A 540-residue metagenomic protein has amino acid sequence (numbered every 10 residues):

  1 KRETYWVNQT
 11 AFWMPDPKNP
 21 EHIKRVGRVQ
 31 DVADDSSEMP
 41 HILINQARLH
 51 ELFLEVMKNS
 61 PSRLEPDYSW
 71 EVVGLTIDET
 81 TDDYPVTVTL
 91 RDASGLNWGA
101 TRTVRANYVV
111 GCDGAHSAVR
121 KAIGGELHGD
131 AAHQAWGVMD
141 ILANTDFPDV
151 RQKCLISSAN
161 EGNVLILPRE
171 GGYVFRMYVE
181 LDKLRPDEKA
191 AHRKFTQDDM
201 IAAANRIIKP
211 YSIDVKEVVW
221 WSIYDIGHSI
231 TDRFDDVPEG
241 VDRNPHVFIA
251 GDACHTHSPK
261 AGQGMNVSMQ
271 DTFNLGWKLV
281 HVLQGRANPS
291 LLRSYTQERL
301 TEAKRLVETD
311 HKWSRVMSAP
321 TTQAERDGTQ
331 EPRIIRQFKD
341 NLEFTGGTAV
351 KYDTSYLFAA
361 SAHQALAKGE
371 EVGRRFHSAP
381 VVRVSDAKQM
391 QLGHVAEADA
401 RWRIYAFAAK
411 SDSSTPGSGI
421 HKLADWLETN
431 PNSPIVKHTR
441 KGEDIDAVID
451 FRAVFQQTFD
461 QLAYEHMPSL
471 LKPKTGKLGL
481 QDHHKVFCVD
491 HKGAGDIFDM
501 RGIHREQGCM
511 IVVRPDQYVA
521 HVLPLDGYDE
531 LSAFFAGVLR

Functional and structural regions predicted by a protein language model:
K1-N59, D67, E79-T80, S158 (+2 more regions): Active-site-adjacent segment of FAD-dependent monooxygenases/related oxidoreductases
N45, T103-G114, D252: Short hydrophobic core segments
F53, G111, V218, Y224-K312 (+5 more regions): Conserved mid-domain beta->alpha element of the FAD-binding
E55, V86, G95-L96, Y108-I226: Conserved FAD-binding catalytic core of PHBH/FMO-like flavoproteins
N59-G74, I213-V215: A conserved beta-strand/loop element that lines the FAD pocket in flavoprotein oxidoreductases
Y68-V86, Y224: A conserved short coil-to-beta-strand element within the FAD-binding core of flavoproteins
D225-I249, A253, R374-A400, P468-R505: FAD-binding beta-loop-beta segment adjacent to the flavin cofactor pocket
T345-K474: Non-catalytic interaction/regulatory modules that flank or connect domains
